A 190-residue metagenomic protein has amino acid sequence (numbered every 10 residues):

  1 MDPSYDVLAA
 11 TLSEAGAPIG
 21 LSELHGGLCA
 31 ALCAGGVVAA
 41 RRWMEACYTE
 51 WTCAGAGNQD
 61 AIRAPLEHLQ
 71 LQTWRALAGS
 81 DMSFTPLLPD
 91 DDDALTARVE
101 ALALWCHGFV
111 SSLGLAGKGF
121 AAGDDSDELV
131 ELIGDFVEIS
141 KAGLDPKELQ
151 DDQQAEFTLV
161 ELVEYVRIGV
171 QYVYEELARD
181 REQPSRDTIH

Functional and structural regions predicted by a protein language model:
M1-C106, V110-H190: Domain-length accessory/inserted modules outside core catalytic folds
